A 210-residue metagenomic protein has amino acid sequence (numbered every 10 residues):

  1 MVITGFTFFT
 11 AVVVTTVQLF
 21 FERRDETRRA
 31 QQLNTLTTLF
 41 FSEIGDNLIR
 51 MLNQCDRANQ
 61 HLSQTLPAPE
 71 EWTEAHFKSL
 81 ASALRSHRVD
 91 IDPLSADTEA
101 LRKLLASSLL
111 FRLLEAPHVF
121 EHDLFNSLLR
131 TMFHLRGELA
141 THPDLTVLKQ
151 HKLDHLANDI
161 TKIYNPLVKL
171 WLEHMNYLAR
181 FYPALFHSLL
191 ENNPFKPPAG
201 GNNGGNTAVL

Functional and structural regions predicted by a protein language model:
M1-R23: Membrane-embedded hydrophobic alpha-helical segments
V2, T35, L39-S42, D46 (+3 more regions): A broad, structural surface signal
T4-F8, L33, L124, L128: Secondary-structure capping and boundary motifs in well-ordered enzyme cores
E26-S108: Membrane-proximal, non-transmembrane interface segments of integral membrane proteins
D97-T207: Soluble C-terminal extramembrane regulatory/interaction domains of multi-pass membrane proteins
